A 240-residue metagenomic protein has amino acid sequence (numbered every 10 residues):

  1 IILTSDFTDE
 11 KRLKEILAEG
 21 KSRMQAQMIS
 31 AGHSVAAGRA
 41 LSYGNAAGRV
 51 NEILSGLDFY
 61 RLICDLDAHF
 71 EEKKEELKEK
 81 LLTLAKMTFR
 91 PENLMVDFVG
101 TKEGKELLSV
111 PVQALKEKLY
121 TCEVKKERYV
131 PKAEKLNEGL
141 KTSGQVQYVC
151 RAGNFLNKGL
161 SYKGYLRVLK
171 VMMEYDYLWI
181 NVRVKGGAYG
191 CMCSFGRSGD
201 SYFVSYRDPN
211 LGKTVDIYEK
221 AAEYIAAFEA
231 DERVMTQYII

Functional and structural regions predicted by a protein language model:
I1, N93, K102, S109-V184: His/Glu-based metal-binding/catalytic segments typifying zinc-dependent metallopeptidases
I1-R128, K185-I240: Charge-rich, well-structured scaffold segments of protease-associated domains
